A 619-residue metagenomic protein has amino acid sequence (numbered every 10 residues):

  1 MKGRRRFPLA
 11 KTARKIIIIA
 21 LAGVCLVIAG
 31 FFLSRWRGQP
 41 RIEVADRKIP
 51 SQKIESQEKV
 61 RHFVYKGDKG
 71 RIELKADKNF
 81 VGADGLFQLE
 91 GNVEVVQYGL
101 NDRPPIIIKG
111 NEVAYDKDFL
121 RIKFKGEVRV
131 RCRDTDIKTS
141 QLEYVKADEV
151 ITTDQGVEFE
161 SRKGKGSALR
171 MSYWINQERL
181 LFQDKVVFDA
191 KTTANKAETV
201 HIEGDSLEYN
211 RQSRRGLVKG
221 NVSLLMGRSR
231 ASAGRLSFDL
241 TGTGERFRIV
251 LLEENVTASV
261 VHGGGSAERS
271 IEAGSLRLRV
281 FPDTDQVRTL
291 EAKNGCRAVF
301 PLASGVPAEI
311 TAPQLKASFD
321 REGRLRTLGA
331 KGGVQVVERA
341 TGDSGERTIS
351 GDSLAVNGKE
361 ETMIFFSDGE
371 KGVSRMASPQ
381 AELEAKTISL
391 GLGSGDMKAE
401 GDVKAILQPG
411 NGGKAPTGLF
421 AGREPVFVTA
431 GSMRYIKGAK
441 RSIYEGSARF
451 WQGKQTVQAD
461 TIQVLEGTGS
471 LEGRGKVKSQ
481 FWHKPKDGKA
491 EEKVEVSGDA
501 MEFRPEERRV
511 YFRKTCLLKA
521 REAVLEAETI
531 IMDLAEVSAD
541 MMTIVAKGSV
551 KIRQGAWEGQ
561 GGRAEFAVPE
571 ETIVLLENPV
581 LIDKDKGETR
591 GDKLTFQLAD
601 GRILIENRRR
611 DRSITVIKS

Functional and structural regions predicted by a protein language model:
M1-S619: Mature-chain termini and adjacent capping regions
